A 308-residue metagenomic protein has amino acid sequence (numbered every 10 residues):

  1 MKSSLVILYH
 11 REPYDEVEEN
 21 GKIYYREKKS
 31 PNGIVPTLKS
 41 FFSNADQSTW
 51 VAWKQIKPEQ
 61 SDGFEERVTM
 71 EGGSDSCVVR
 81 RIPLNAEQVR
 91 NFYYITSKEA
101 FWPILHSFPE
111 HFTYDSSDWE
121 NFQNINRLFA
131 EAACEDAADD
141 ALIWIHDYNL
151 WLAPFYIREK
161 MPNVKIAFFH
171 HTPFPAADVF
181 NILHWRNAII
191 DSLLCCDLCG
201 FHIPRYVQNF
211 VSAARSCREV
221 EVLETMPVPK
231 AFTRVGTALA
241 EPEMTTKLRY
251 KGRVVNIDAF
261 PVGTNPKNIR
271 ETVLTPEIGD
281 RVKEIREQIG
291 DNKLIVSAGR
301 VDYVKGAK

Functional and structural regions predicted by a protein language model:
M1-K308: Catalytic cores of carbohydrate-active enzymes across secretory and cytosolic contexts
